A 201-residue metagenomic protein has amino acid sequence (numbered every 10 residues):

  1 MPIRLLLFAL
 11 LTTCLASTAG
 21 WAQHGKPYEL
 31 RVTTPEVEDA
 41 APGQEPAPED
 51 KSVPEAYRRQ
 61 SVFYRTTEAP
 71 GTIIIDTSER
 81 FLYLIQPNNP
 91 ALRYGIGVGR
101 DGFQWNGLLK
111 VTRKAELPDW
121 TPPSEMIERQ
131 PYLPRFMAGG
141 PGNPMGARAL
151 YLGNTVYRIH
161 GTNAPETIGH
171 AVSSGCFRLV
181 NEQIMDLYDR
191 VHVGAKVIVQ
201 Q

Functional and structural regions predicted by a protein language model:
P2-Q201: N-terminal pre-domains immediately preceding structured catalytic cores
